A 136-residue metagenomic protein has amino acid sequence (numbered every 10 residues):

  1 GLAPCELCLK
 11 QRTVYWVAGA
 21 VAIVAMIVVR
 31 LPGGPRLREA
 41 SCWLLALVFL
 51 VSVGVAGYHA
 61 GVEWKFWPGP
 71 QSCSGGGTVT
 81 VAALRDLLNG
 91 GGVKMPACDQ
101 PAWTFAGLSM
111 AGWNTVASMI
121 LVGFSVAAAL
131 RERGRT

Functional and structural regions predicted by a protein language model:
G1-A3, A22-A25, G61-W64, N89-G90: Immediate flanking context of iron-sulfur cluster ligation sites
L2-V17: Loop-to-helix transition at the N-terminal end of transmembrane alpha-helices
R12, S41-L45, N114: Alpha-helical transmembrane segments of integral membrane proteins, emphasizing hydrophobic/aromatic residues
I23-G33, V126-R133: Structural signal for the C-terminal ends of transmembrane alpha-helices and the immediately following loop
L31-V53, G123: Interfacial segments of alpha-helical transmembrane regions
L50-F66, L84: C-terminal TM-helix exit segments that contain a strictly Trp-centered aromatic cap at the helix terminus
W64-S109: Extracytosolic (periplasmic/ER-lumenal) interhelical loops and adjacent juxtamembrane/interface segments of multi-pass
V93-T136: A hydrophobic membrane-anchoring alpha-helix module
